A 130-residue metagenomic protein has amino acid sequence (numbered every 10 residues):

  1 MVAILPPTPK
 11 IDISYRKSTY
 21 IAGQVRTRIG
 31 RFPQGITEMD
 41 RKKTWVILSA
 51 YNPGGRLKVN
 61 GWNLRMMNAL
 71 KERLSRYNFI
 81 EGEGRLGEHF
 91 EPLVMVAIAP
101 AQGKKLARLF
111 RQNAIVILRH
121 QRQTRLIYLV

Functional and structural regions predicted by a protein language model:
M1-E72: N-terminal, charge-rich interaction modules
P53, S75, R108: Residue-level marker of positions within ordered structural domains that often coincide with functionally constrained
W62-Q102: Amphipathic protein-protein interaction modules
H89-L126: Short, compact, well-ordered microdomains
Y128-V130: A cross-kingdom feature marking charged/low-complexity
